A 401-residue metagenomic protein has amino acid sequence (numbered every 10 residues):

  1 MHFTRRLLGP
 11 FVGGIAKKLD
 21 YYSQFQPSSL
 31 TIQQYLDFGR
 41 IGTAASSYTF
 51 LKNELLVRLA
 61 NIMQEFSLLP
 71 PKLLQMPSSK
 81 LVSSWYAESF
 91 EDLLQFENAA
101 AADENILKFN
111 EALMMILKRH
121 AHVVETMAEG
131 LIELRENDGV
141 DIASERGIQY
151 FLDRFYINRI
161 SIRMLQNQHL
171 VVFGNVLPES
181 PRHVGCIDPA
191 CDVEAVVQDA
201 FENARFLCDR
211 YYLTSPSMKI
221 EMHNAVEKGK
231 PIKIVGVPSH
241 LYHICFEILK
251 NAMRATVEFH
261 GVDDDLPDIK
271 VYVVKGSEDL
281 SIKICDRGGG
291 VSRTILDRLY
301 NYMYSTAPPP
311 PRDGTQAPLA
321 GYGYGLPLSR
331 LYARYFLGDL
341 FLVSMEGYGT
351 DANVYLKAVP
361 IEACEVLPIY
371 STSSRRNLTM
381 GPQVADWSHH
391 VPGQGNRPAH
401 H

Functional and structural regions predicted by a protein language model:
H2-S46, S67-L73, N98, R293-I295 (+1 more regions): Flexible, glycine-/charge-rich segments associated with ATP-binding catalytic modules
T4-M222, K230, I234, P238-Y242: Signal-transmission coiled-coils
P181-D188, L266-V273, Y335, N353 (+1 more regions): Structured cytosolic regulatory/catalytic domains appended to multi-pass membrane proteins
N203-L207, G236-P267, K275-G276, R330-Y335: Conserved ATP-binding N-box helix of the HATPase_c
T214, K250-R287, P318, D386 (+1 more regions): ATP-lid-like helix-loop hinge signature
K219-E221, V235, Y272, K283-C285 (+2 more regions): Beta-strand cores of modular interaction/reader domains in eukaryotic scaffold and signaling proteins, especially PDZ
N301-Y304: Mobile ATP-lid/nucleotide-binding loop of the nucleotide-binding subdomain
